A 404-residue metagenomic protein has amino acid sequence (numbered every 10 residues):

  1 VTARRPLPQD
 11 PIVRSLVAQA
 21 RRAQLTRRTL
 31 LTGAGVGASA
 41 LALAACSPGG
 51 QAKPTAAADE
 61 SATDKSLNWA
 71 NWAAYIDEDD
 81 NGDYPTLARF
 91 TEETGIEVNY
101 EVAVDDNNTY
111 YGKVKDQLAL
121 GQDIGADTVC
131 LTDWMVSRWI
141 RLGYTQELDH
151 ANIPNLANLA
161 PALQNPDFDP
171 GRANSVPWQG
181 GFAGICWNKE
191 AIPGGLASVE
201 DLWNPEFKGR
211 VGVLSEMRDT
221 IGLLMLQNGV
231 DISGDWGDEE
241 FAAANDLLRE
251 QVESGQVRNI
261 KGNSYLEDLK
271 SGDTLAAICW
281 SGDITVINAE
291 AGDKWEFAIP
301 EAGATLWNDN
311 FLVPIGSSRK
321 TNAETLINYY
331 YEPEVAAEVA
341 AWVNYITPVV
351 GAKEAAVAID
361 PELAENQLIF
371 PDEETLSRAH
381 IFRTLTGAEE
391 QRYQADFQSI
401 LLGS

Functional and structural regions predicted by a protein language model:
V1-L25, A38-L43: N-terminal secretory signal peptides
S47-T55: Bacterial lipoprotein signal-peptidase II cleavage site
E60-D133: Early extracytoplasmic/lumenal segment of secretory-pathway proteins
Q122-L131, Q146-I185, R210: A structural signal for short loop-to-beta-strand junctions that line the ligand-binding cleft of periplasmic/secreted
M135, G212-E216, T220, L224 (+1 more regions): Ligand-binding pocket segment of bilobal, Venus flytrap-like solute-binding proteins
E267, E373-S404: Conserved C-terminal helix/tail region of periplasmic/extracytoplasmic solute-binding proteins
C279, A289-W342, L402-S404: Extracytoplasmic/periplasmic substrate-recognition and gating elements
P314-R378: Mature extracytoplasmic/periplasmic domains
